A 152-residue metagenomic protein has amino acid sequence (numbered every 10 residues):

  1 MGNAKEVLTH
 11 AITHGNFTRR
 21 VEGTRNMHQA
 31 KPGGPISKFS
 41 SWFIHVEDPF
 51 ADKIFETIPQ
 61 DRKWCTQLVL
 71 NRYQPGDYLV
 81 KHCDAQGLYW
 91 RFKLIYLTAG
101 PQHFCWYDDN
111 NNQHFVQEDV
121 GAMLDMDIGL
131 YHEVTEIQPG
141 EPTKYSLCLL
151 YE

Functional and structural regions predicted by a protein language model:
M1-R62: Non-heme Fe(II)/2-oxoglutarate
F55-P75: A short glycine-rich, His/Asp/Glu-containing loop-to-beta-strand
K63-W64, G87, D109, Q117: Short solvent-exposed loop/turn micro-motifs enriched in small/polar/acidic residues
V69-G87: Conserved short histidine dyad/triad with adjacent acidic residue
L94, T98-E152: Catalytic core of Fe(II)/2-oxoglutarate
